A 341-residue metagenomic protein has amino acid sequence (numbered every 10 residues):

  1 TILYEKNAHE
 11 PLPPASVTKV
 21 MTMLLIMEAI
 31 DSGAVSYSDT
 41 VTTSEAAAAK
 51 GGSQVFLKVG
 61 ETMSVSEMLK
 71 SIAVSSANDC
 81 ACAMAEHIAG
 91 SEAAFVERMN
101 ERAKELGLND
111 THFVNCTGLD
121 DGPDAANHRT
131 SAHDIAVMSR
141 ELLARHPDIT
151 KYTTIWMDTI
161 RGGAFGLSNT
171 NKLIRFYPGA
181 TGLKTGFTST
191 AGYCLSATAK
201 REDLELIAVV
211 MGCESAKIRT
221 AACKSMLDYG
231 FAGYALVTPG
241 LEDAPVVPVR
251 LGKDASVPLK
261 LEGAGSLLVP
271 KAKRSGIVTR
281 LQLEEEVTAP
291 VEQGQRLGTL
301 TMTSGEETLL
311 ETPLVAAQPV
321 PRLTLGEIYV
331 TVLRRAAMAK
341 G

Functional and structural regions predicted by a protein language model:
T1-S139, L143-A144: Active-site-adjacent loops and short helices of periplasmic peptidoglycan-processing enzymes
L108, A126-G341: Domain-terminus/edge residues, biased toward the C-terminal soluble/receptor-binding domains of extracytoplasmic
